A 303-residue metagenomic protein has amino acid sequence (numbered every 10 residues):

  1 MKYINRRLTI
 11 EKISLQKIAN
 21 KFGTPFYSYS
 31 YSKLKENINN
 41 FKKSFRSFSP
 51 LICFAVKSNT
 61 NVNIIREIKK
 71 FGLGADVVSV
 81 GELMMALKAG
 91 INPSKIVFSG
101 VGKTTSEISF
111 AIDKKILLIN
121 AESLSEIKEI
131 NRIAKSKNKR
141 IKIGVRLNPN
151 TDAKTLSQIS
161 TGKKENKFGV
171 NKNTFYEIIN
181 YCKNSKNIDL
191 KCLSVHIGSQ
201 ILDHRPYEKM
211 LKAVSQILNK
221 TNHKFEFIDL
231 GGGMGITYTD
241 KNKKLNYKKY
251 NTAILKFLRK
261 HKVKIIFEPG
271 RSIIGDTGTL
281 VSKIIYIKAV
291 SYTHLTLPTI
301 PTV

Functional and structural regions predicted by a protein language model:
M1-I141, N180-D189, N219-K224: A charged N-terminal "starter" segment
G23-P25, D113-L118, S157-G169, D203-R205 (+1 more regions): Glycine-rich tight-turn/loop motif centered on a GG-T
N61-I64, E82-M84, T104-E107, P149-K164 (+2 more regions): Conserved radical SAM core fold
V78-G81, S99-K103, K142-L156, L190-V195 (+1 more regions): Non-cysteine beta-strand/loop elements that form the S-adenosyl-L-methionine
E126-S185: Conserved anion-binding
E177, K183-L202, P206: Gly/Ser/Thr-enriched, mixed-charge loops and adjacent short helices that form phosphate/oxyanion-binding elements
I197-L295: C-terminal active-site-proximal or functional interface alpha/beta core segments in diverse enzymes
H294-V303: Single conserved hydrophobic/aromatic residue that forms the stacking wall/gate of nucleotide- or nucleobase-binding
